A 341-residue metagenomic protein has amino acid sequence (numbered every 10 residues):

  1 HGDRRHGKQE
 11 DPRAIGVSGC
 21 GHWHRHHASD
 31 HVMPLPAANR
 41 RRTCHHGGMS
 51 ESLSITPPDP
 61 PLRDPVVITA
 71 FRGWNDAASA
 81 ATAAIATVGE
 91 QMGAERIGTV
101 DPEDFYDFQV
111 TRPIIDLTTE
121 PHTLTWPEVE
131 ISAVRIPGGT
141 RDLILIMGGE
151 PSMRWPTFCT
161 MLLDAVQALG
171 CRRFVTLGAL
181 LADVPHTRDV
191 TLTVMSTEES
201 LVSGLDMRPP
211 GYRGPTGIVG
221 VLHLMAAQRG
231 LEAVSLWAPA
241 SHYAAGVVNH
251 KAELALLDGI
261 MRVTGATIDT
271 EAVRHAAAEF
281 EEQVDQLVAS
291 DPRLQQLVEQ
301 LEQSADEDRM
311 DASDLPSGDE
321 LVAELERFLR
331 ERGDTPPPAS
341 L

Functional and structural regions predicted by a protein language model:
H1, H6-Q9, C20-H22, H31: Intrinsic low-complexity, disordered N-terminal segments enriched in polar/charged/small residues
M49-G148: N-terminal short beta-loop-beta anion/metal-coordinating cradle
F71-N75, L145-W155, L205-R213, Y243-V247: Flexible, glycine/proline-enriched loop segments at strand-loop-helix junctions that form or flank small-ligand binding
R141, G148-S200, L222: Internal, conserved structured core segments that host functional sites
D183-V263, T267: Catalytic cores of processing enzymes, dominated by hydrolases/peptidases, characterized by acidic/His-rich
A244-L341: A conserved C-terminal secondary-structure "cap"
